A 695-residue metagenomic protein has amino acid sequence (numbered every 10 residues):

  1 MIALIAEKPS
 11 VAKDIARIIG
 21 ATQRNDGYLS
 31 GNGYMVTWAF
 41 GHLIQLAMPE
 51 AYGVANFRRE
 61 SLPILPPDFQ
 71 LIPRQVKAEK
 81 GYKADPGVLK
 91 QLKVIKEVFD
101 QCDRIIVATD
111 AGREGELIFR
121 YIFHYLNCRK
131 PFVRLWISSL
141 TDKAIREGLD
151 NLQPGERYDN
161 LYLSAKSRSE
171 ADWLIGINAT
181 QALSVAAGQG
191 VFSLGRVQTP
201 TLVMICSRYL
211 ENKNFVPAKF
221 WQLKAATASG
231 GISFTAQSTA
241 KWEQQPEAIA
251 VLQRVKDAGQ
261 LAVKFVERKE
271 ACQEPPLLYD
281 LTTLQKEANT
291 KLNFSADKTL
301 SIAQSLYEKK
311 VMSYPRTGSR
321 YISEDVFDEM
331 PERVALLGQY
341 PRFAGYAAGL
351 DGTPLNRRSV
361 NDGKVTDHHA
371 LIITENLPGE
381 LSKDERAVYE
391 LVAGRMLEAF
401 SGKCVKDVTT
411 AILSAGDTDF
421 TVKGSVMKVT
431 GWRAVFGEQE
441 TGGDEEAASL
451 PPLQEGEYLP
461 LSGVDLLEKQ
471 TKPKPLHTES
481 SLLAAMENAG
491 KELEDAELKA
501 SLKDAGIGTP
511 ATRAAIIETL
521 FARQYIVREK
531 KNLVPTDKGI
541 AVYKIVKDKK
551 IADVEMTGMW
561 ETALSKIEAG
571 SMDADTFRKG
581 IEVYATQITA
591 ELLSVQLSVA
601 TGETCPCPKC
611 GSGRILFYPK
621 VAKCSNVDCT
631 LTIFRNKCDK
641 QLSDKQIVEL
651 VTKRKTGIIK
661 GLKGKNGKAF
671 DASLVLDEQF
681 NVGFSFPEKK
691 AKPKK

Functional and structural regions predicted by a protein language model:
M1-A3, T109-A111, G188-V191, R268-L277 (+4 more regions): Conserved short loop/turn motifs at secondary-structure junctions
M1-S169, W173-I175, P354, P473: Intrinsically disordered, low-complexity regulatory segments
I2, G81, V88, Y125 (+4 more regions): Basic, low-complexity terminal or inter-domain segments flanking catalytic cores
P9-A16, G33-V36, F40, R59-L62 (+21 more regions): Amphipathic alpha-helical transducer elements in NTP-driven molecular machines
S30-N32, A226-G230, S414-T418, N666: Short strand-coil-strand connectors
G87, K93, D100-Q101, D142-T227 (+1 more regions): C-terminal or mid-to-C-terminal helical accessory/interaction module adjacent to the motor/catalytic core
E243-Y279, Q285: Metal- or metallocofactor-binding catalytic centers and their adjacent structured scaffolds across diverse enzyme
